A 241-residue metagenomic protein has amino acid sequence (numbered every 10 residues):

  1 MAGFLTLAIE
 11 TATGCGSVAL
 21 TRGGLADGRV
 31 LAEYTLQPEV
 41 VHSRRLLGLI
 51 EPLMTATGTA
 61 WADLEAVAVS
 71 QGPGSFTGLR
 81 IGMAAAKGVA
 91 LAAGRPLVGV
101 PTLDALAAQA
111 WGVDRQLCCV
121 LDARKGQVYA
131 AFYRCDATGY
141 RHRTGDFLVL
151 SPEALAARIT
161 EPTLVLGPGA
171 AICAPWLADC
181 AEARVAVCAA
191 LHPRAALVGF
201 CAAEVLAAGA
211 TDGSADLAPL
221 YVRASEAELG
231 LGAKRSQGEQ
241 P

Functional and structural regions predicted by a protein language model:
M1-P73, H192: N-terminal beta-alpha supersecondary unit
A2-F4, L25-R29, T35, V41 (+4 more regions): Surface "functional belts" at beta-alpha junctions
R22-D27, M83-L91, C135-T138: A glycine- and small-aliphatic-rich helix-loop capping segment at beta-alpha/alpha-beta transitions that lines
L53-T57, A92, A110, V198-L206: Stable alpha-helical structural segments in soluble proteins, enriched in small hydrophobic residues
T55-A62, A90-V100: Phosphate-handling active-site elements
A68-L97: DPxDG-like acidic metal-binding loop motif
C188-P219: Glycine-rich phosphate-binding/hydrolytic loop that grips phosphoryl groups
